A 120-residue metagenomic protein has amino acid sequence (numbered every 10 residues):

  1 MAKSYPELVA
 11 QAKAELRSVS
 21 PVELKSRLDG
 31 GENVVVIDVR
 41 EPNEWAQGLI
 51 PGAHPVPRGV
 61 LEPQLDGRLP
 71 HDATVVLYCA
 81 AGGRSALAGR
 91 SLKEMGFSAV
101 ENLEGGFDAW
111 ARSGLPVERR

Functional and structural regions predicted by a protein language model:
M1-V35, P42-V75, G83-R120: Rhodanese-like catalytic fold shared by cysteine-dependent sulfurtransferases and DSP/PTP-type phosphatases
C79: Short cysteine clusters
